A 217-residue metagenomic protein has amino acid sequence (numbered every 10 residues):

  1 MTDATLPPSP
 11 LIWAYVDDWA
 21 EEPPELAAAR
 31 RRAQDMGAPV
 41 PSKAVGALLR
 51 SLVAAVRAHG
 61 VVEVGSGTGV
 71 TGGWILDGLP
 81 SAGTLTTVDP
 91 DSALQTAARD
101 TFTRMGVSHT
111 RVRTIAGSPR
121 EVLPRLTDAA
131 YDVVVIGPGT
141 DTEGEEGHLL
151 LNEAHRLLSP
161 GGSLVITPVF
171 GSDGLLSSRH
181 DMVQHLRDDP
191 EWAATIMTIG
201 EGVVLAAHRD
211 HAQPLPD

Functional and structural regions predicted by a protein language model:
M1-E21: N-terminal auxiliary segments of SAM/dcSAM-dependent transferases
A38-R120: SAM cofactor-binding core of SAM-dependent methyltransferases, primarily the Rossmann-like beta-alpha-beta module
V61, V134-V135: Hydrophobic beta-strand segment of the Class I
P90, P138-T140, T167-G171: Short strand-turn motif at the edge of the Rossmann-like AdoMet-binding core
P124-V134: A short acidic, Gly/Pro-enriched loop at the edge of an enzyme's catalytic core that lines a small-molecule cofactor
G144-D217: C-terminal substrate-binding/active-site "lid" region of AdoMet-derived donor-dependent transferases
